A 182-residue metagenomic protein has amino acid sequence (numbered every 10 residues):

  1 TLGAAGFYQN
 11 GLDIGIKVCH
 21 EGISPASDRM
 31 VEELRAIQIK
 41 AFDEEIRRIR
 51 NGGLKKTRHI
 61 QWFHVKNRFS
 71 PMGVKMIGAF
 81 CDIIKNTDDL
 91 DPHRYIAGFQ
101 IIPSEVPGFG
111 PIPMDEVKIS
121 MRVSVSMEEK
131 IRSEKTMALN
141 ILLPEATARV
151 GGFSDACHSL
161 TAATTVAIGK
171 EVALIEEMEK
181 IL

Functional and structural regions predicted by a protein language model:
T1-G6, D13, P25-L182: Glycine-rich, acidic loop segments that terminate in or are immediately followed by a histidine
K17: Iron-sulfur cluster-binding cysteine motifs and their immediate structural context in ferredoxin-like electron-transfer
